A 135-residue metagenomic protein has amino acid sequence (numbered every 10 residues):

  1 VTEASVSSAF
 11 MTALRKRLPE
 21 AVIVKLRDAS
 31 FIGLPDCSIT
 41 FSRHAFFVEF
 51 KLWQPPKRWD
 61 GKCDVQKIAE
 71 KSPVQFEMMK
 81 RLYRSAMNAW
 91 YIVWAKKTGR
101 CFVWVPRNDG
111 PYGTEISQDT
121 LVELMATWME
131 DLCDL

Functional and structural regions predicted by a protein language model:
V1-L135: Catalytic phosphate/metal-binding cores of nucleic-acid and nucleotide-processing enzymes, i.e., regions that mediate
